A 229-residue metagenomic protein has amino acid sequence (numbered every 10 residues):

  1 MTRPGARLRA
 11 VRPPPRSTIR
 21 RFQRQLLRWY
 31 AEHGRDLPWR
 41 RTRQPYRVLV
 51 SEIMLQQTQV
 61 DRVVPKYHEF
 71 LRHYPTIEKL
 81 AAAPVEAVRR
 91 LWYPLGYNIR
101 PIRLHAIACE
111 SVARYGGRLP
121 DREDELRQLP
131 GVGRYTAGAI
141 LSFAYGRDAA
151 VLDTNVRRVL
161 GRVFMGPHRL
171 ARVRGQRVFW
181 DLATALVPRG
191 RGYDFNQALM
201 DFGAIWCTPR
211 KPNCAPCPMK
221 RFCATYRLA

Functional and structural regions predicted by a protein language model:
M1-P13: Polybasic, lysine-enriched low-complexity intrinsically disordered terminal tails
R7, T18-R20, R24-L228: Catalytic cores of DNA base-excision repair glycosylases
